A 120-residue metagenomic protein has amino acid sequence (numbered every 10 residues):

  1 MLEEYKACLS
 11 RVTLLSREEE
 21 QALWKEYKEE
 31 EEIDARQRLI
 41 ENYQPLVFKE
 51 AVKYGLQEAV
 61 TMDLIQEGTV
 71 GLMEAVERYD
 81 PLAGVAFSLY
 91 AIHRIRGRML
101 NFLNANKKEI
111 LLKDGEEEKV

Functional and structural regions predicted by a protein language model:
M1-E109: Alpha-helical promoter-recognition and RNA polymerase-docking modules of transcription initiation factors, dominated by
L112-V120: Internal acidic/polar
